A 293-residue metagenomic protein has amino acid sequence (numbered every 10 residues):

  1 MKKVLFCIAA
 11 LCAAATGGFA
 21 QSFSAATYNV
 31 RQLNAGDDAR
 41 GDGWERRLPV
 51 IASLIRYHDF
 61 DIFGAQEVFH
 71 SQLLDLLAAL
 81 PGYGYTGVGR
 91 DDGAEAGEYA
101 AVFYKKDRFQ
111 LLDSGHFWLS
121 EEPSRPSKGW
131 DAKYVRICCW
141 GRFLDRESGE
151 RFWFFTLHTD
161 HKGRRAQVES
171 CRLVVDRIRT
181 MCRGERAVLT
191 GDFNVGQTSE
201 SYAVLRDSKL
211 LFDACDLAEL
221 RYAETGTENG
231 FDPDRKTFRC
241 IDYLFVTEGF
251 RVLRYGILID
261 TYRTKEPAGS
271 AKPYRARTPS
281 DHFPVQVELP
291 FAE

Functional and structural regions predicted by a protein language model:
M1-S22: Bacterial Sec-dependent N-terminal signal peptides
G18-L80, D91-E98, R172, P290-E293: N-terminal, active-site-proximal structural segment of metallo-dependent hydrolase catalytic domains
F23, D61-I62, F152, R186-V188 (+1 more regions): Short, Asp-centered acidic motifs that coordinate Mg2+ and/or phosphate in catalytic or ligand-binding sites
V30, L157-T159, D192-F193, F283: Active-site metal-binding loops of divalent metal-dependent hydrolases
Q32-G41, L112, R164, Y222-T225: Short, solvent-exposed loop/turn elements at domain surfaces
I62-F155, T159, L258: Structured beta-strand-rich core segments of catalytic domains in phosphoester-bond hydrolases
G64-Q66, V88, V188-D192, D213-D216: Active-site neighborhood of phospho(di)ester-bond hydrolases with catalytic His/Asp-centered motifs
R165, D176-A187, V195-E293: Metal-dependent phosphoester-hydrolase catalytic domains
